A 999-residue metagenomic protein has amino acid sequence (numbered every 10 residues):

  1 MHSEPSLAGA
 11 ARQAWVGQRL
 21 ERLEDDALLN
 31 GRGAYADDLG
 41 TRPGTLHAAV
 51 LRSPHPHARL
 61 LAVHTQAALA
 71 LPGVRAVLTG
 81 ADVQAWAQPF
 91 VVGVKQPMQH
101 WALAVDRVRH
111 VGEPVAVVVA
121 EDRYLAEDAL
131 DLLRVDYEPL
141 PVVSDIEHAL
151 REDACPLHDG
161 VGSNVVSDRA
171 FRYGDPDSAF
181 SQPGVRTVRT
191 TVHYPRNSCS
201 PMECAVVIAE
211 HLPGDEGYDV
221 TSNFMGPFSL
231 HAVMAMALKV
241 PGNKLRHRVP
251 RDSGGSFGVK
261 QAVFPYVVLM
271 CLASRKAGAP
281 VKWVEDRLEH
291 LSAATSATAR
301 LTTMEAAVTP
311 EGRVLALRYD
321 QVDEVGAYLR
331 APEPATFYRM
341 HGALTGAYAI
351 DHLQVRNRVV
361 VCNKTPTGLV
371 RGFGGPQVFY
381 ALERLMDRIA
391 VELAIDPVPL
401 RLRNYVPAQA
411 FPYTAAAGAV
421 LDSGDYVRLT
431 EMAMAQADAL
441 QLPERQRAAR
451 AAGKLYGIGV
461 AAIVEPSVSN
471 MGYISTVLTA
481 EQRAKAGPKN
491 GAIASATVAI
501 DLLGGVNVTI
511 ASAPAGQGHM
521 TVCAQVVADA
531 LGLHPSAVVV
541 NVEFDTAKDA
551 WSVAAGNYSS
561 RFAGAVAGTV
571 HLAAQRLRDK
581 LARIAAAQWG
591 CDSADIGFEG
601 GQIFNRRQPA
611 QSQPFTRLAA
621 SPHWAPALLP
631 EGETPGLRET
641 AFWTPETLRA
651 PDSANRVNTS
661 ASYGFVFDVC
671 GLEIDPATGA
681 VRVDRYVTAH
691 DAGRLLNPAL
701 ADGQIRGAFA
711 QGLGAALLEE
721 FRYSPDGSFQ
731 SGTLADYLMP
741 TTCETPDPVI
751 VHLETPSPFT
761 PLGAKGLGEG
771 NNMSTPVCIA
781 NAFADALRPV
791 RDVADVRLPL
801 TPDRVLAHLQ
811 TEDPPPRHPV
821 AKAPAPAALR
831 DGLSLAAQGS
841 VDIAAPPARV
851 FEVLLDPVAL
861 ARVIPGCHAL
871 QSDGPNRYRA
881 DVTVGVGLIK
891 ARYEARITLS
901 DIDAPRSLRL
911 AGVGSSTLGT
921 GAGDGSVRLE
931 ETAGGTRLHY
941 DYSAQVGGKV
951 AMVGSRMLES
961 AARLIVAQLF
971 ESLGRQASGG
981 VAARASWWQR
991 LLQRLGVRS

Functional and structural regions predicted by a protein language model:
M1-G162: Flexible, low-hydrophobicity surface segments
Q18, D26-A27, G93-V94, S163-V207 (+8 more regions): Glycine-rich loop/linker segments at domain edges
G80-A81, V240-K244, R275-V281, T336-A461 (+3 more regions): C-terminal catalytic domains of large/alpha subunits in multi-subunit enzymes
C155-L238, P407-L503, Q730-E744, V749-V751: Helix-loop-helix junctions that connect adjacent transmembrane helices in secondary transporters/permeases, recognized
V206-H211, L301-P310, R318-Q321, H352 (+8 more regions): Short beta-strand elements
G518-T521, A861, A869-N876, L888-V950 (+2 more regions): Hydrophobic-ligand binding "helix-grip"
P814-G885, G979-S999: Hydrophobic ligand-binding cavity/cleft-lining segments
A951-L992: A conserved amphipathic terminal alpha-helix motif
